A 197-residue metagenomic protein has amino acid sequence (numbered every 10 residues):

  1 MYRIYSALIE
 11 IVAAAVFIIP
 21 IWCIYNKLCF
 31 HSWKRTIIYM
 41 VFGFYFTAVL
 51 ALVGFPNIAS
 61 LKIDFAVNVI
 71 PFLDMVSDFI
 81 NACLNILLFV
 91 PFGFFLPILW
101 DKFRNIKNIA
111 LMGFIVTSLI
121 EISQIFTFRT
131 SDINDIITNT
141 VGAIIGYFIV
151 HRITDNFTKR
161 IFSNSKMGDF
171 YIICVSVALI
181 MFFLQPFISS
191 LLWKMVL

Functional and structural regions predicted by a protein language model:
M1-I122, F126-F128, F148-L197: Bulky hydrophobic segments
E121-I145: Short alpha-helical packing/oligomerization segments
